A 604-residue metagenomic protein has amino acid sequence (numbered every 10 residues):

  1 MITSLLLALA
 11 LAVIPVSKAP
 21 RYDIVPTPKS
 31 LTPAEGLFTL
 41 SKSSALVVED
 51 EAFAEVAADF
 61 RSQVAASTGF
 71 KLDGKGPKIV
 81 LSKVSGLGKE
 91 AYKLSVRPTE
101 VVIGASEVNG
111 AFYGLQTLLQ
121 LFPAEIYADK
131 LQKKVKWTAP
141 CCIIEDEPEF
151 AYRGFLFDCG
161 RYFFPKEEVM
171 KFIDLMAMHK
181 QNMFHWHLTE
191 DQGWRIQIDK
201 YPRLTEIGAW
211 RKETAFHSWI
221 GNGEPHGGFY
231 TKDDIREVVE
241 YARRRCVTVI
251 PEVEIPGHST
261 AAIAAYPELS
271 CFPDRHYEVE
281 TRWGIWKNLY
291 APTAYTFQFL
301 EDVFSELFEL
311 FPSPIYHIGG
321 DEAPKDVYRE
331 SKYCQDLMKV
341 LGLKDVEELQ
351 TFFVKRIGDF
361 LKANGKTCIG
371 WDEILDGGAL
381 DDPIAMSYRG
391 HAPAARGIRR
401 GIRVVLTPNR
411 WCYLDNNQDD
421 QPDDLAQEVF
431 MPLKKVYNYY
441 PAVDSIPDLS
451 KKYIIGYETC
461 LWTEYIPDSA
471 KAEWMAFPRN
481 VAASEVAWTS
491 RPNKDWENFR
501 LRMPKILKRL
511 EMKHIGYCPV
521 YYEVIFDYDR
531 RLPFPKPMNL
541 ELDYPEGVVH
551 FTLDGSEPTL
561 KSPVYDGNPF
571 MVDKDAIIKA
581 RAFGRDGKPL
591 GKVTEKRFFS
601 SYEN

Functional and structural regions predicted by a protein language model:
I2-A12: Sec-dependent N-terminal signal peptides
V13-F150, K471, A487-K513: Contiguous, structured surface segment used for ligand recognition
V13-K18, V47, S490, K494-N604: Short, compositionally stereotyped local motifs that mark structural "simplifiers"
E49, D158, W186-T189, I250-H258 (+7 more regions): Generic beta-strand/beta-sheet core signal
E55, F163-P165, D191-Q197, P256-A262 (+8 more regions): Flexible loop/turn segments at secondary-structure boundaries
L87-I315, R356, F360, E458-L461: Feature activates predominantly on carbohydrate-active enzymes
A262, P267, Y277-T281, W286-D381 (+1 more regions): Active-site neighborhood of glycoside hydrolase catalytic domains
C368-E373, G378-P383, Y388-E541: Flexible, acidic glycine-rich loops studded with aromatic residues
